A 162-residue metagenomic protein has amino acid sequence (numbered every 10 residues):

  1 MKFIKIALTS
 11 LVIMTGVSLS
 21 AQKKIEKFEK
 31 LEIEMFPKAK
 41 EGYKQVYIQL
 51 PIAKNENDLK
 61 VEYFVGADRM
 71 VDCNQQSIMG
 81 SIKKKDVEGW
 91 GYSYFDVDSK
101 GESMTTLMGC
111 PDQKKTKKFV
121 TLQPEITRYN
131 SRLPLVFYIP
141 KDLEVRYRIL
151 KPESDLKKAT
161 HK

Functional and structural regions predicted by a protein language model:
M1-K23: Bacterial Sec-dependent N-terminal signal peptides
K23-K83: N-terminal, charge-rich interaction modules
Y43, W90-Y92, R132: Extracytoplasmic
E56-Q123, T127: Mature extracytoplasmic domains of secretory-pathway proteins
R128-K162: C-terminal partner/receptor-binding element of secreted or periplasmic proteins
